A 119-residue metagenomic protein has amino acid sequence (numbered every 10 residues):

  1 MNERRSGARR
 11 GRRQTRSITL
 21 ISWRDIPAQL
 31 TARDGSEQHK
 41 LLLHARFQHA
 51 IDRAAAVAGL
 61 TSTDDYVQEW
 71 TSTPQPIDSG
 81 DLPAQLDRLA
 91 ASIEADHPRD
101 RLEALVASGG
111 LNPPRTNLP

Functional and structural regions predicted by a protein language model:
M1-Q38: Short, charged/polar N-terminal "headpieces" of proteins
G35-S72: Acidic, aromatic-enriched beta-alpha/helix-loop junctions
S36-K40, H44-A45, S79-L82, A95 (+1 more regions): Short, structured coil/loop segments at alpha-helix boundaries
Q68-D87: Mid-chain, well-packed structural core segment of small domains
Q85-P119: C-terminal charged interaction modules
